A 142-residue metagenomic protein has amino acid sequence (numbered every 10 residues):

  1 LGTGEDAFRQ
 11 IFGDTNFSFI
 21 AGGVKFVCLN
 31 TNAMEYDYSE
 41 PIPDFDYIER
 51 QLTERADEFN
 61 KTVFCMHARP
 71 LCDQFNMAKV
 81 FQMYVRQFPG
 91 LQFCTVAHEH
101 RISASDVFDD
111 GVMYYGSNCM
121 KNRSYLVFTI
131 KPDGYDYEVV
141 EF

Functional and structural regions predicted by a protein language model:
L1-K61, V80-F93, R101-E138: Extended active-site neighborhood of metal-dependent phosphoesterases/phosphodiesterases
N60-P70: Active-site segments of SGNH/GDSL-like serine hydrolases that catalyze O-acetyl group transfer/hydrolysis on lipids
C65, E138-F142: Short, solvent-exposed aromatic-acidic interface loops
H67, A97-H100: Histidine-centered divalent metal-coordination motifs
C72-Q74: Short, solvent-exposed loop/turn segments at secondary-structure junctions
M77: Sequence context surrounding c-type heme c attachment/ligation sites in exported
T95-H98, F142: A generic structural motif
